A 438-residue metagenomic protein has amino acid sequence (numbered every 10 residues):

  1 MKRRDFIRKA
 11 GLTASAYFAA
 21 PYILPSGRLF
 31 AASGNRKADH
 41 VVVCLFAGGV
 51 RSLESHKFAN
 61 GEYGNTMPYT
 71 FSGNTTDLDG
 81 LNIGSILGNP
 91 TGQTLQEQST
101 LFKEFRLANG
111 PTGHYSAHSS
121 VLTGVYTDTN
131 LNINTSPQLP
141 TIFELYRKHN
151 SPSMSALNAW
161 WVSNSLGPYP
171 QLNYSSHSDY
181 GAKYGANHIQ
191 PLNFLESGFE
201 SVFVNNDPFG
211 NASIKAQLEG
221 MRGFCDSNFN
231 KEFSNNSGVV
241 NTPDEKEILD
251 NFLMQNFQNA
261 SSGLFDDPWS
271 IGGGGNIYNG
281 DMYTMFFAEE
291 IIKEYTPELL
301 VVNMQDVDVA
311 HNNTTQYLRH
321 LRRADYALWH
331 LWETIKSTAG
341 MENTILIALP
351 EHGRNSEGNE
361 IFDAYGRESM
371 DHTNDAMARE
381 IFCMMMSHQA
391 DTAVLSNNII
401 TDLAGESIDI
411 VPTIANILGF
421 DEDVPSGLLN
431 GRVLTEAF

Functional and structural regions predicted by a protein language model:
M1, P21-S52: C-terminal segment of N-terminal export signals and the immediately downstream linker at the start of the mature
R4-R28: N-terminal export signals
S52-A59, N132-N134, Q171-S175, N312-T315 (+2 more regions): Short, solvent-exposed loop/turn and secondary-structure capping segments
S52-K148: Active-site nucleophile/metal-coordination loop of metallo-enzymes that catalyze phosphate/sulfate and related
S120-E298, Q305-A310: His/Asp/Glu-rich, glycine-adjacent segments that coordinate divalent cations and/or stabilize oxyanion chemistry on
F143-E144, Q389-D391, I399-E436: Non-catalytic, well-ordered alpha-helical segments in soluble enzyme domains
G274-Y295, L299-L300, V307-T344, E357-M370 (+2 more regions): A long, amphipathic alpha-helix that forms part of the scaffold/cap immediately adjacent to metal-dependent active
L349-Q389: Histidine-centered active-site microenvironments of extracellular/periplasmic hydrolases and transferases
